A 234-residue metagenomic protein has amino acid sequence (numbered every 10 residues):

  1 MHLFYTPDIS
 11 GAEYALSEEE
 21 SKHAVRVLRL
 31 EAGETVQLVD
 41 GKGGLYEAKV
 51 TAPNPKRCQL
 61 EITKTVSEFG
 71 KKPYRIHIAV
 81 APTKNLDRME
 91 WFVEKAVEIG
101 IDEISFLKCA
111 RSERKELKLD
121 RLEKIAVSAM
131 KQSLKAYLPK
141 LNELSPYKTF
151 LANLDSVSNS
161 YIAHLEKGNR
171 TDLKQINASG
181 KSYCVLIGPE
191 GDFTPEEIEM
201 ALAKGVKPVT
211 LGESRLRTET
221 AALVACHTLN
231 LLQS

Functional and structural regions predicted by a protein language model:
M1-S67, D120: N-terminal positively charged helical leader segments and presequences
A12, A32-E34, G44-Y46, K56-C58 (+5 more regions): A generic structural signal for short beta-strands and their flanking turns/coil linkers
L60, L138-N142, P208: Generic structural signal for residues in well-ordered beta-strands
T65, C109-S112, E213-S214: Short, ordered loop/turn segments at secondary-structure junctions
F69-I162: RNA substrate-binding interface of SAM-dependent RNA methyltransferases
S160-E199, K207-L211: Active-site/ligand-binding-proximal alpha/beta "capping" segment
P195-S234: Structured adenosyl-cofactor binding patch, chiefly the S-adenosyl-L-methionine
